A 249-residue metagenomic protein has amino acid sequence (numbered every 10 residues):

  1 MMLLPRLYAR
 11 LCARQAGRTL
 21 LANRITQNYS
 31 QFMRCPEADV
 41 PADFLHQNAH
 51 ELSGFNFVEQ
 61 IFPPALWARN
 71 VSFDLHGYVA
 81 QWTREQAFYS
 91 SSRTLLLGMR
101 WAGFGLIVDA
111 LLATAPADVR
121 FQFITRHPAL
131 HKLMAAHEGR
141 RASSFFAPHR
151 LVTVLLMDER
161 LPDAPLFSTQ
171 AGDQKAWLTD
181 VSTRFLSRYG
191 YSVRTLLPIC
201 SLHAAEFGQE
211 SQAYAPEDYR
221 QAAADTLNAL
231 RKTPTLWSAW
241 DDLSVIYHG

Functional and structural regions predicted by a protein language model:
M1-G98: Membrane-anchoring hydrophobic helices of lipid-metabolizing enzymes
T26, V108, T226: Generic structural marker for isolated residues within well-ordered, non-membrane alpha-helices of soluble domains
C35-P36, A117, L236: Short coil/loop linkers at secondary-structure junctions
A42, S92-R93, A113-T114, G139-G249: Non-catalytic C-terminal accessory region of glycerolipid acyltransferases and related lyso-lipid remodeling enzymes
I61-L66, G103-L106, H131-K132, P162-A164 (+2 more regions): Short catalytic/ligand-binding loop motif for oxyanion handling, primarily in non-cytosolic enzymes, centered on
Y78-Q81, F104, L178-T179, A222: Amphipathic coiled-coil/heptad-repeat helices and related helical stalk/stem segments that mediate oligomerization
S90-L151, T169: Catalytic core of membrane glycerolipid acyltransferases/transacylases, capturing the structured, soluble-facing
